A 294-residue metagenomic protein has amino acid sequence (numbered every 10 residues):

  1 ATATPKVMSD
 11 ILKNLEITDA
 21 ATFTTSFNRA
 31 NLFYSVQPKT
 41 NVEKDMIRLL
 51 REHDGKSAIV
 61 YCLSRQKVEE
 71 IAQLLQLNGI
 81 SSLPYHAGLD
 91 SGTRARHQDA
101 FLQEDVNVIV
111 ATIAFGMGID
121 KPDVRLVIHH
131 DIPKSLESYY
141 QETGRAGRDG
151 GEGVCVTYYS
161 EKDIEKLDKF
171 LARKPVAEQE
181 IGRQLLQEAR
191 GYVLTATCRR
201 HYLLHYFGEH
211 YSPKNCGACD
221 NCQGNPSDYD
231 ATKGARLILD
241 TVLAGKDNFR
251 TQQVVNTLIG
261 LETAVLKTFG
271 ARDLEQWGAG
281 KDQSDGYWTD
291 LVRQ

Functional and structural regions predicted by a protein language model:
A1-V176, I181-Q184, E209-P213, D220-N221: Helicase motor core with emphasis on the C-terminal RecA-like subdomain
D10, D45-R48, E188-G191, Y202 (+2 more regions): Alpha-helical scaffold segments in soluble metabolic enzymes
F101, V193, V242-K246: Short helix-to-turn junction characteristic of helix-turn-helix DNA-binding domains, especially the helix
I181-G182, S212-Q294: Accessory DNA-binding and partner-docking regions appended to nucleic-acid-acting proteins, especially the terminal
Q184-H210, A218: C-terminal accessory regions
